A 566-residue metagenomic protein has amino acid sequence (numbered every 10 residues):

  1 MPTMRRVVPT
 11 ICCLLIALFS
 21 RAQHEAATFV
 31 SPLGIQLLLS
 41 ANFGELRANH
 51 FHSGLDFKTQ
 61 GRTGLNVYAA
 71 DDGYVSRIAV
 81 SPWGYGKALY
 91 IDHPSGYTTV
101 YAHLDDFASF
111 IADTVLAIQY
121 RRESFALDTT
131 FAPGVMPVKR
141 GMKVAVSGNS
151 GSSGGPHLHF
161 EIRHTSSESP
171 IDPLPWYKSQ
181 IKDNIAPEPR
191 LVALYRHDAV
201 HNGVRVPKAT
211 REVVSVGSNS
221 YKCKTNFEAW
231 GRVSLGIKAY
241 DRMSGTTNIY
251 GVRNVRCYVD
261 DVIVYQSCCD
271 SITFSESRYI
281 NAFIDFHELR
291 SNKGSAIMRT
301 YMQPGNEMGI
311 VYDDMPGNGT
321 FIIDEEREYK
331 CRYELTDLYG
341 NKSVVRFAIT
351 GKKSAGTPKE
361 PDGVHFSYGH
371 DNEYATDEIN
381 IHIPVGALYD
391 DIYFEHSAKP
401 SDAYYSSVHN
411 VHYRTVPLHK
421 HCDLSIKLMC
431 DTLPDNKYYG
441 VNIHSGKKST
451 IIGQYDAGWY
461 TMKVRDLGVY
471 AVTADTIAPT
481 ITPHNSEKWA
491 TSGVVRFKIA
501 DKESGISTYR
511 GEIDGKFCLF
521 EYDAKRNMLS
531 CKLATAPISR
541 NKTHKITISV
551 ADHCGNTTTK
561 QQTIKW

Functional and structural regions predicted by a protein language model:
M1-T28: Bacterial Sec-dependent N-terminal signal peptides
A22-T99, D105-F110, F125-L127, F131-G134 (+3 more regions): Surface-exposed, glycine-biased beta-strand/turn segments
K139, K182, H197-D198, P207-K353 (+2 more regions): Long, low-complexity serine/threonine/glycine- and acidic-rich segments characteristic of extracellular
A186-L191, I477-P483: Proline-enriched interdomain boundary motifs that mark the N-terminal boundary and often initiate the first structured
A229-S234, P417-S425, W489-R496: Short coil/turn motif common to extracellular beta-sandwich-like domains
G236-Y240, S425-M429, V494-K502: Short edge beta-strand/loop segments characteristic of extracellular beta-sandwich folds
G356-D362, F366-Y368, F394-Y439: Proteolytic processing hotspots in large secreted/extracellular or virion-associated proteins and select intracellular
T415-L467, T508-R510, F517-C518: Proteolytic-maturation and junctional protease-sensitive modules
